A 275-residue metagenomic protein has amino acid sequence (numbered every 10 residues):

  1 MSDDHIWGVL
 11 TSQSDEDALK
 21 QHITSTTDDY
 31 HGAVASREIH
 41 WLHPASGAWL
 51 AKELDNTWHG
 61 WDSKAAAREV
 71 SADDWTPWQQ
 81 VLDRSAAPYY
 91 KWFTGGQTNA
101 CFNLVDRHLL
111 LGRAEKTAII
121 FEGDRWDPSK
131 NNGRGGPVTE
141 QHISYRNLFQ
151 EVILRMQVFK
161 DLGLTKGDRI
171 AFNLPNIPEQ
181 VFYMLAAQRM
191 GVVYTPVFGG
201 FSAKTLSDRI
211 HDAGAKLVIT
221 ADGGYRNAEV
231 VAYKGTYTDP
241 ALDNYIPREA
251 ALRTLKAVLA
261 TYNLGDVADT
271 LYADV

Functional and structural regions predicted by a protein language model:
M1-A18: Short, contiguous pre-domain boundary segments
S12, H22, T27-A35, D161 (+1 more regions): Catalytic cores of glycan-processing enzymes that make or break glycosidic bonds
E16-D17, A86-Q97, P128, G133-Q141: Acyl-group handling in specialized metabolite and lipid biosynthesis
T24, D29-P77, T94-D124: A short N-terminal helical cap/helix-turn-helix that marks the beginning of AMP-binding/adenylate-forming
C101, E115, I119-L185, S202-S207 (+1 more regions): Conserved AMP-binding/adenylate-forming core of the ANL superfamily
R189-V275: Structural core segment of the AMP-binding/adenylate-forming
